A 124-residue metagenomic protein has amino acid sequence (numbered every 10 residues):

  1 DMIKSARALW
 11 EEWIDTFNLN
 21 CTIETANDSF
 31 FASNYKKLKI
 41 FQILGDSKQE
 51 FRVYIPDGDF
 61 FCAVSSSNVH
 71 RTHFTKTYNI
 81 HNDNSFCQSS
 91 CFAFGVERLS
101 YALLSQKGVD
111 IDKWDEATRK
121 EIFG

Functional and structural regions predicted by a protein language model:
D1-G124: TRNA-recognition modules of translation machinery and tRNA-sensing kinases, especially anticodon-binding
